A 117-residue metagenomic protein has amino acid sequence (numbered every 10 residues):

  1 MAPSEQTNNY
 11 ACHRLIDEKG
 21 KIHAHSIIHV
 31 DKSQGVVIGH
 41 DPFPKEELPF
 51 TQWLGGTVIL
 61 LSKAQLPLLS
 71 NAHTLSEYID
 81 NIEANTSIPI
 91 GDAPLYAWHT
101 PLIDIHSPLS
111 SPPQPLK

Functional and structural regions predicted by a protein language model:
M1-K63, I90-K117: N-terminal metal-binding scaffold of metallo-dependent hydrolase/deaminase domains
S62-T86: Mid-chain, well-packed structural core segment of small domains
